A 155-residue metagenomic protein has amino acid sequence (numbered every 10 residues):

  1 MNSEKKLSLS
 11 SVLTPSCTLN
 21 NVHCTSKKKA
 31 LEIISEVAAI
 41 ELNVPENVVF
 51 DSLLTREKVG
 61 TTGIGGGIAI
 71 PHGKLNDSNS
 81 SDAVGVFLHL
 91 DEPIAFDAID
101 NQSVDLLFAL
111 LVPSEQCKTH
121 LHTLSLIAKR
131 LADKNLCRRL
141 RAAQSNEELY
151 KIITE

Functional and structural regions predicted by a protein language model:
M1-E155: Cytosolic covalent-transfer regions centered on His/Cys nucleophiles that carry phosphoryl or persulfide groups
